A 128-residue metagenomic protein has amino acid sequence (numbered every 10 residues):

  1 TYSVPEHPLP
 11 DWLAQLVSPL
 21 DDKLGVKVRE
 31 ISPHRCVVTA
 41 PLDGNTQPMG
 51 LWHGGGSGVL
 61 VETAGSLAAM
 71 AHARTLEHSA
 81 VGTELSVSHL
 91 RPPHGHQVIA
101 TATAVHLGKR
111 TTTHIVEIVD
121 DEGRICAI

Functional and structural regions predicted by a protein language model:
T1-I128: Terminal targeting signals and extreme-terminal segments of soluble enzymes
